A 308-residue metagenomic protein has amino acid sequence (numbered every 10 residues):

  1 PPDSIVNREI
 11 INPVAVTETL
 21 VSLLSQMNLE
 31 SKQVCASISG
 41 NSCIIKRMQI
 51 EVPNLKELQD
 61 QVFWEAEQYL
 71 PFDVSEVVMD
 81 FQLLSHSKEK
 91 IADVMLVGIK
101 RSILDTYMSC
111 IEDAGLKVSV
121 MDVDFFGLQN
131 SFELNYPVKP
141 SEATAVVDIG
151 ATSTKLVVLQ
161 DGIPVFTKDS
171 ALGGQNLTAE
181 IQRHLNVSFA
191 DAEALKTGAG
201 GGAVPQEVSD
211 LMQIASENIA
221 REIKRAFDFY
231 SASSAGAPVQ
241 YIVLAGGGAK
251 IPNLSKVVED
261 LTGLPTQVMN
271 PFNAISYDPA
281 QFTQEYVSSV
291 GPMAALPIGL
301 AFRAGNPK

Functional and structural regions predicted by a protein language model:
P1-I11, Q49-N54, I163-V187, G202: Short glycine-rich, Thr/Ser-proximal phosphate-binding strand/loop in the N-terminal lobe of ATP-dependent enzymes
P1-S25, L58, A203-L211, F282-V287: N-terminal phosphate-binding loop and adjacent alpha-helix
L20-Q33, A114, V187, K224-Y241: Phosphate/pyrophosphate-binding loops at sites that engage ATP/ADP/AMP, CoA/4′-phosphopantetheine, polyphosphate
Q33, S37-N135, Y241, P271-Y277 (+1 more regions): Active-site neighborhood for divalent-cation/phosphate handling
A36, S87-A194: Small-residue (GG/TT-enriched) beta-loop-alpha framework at ligand/catalytic clefts
A192-Y241, G248, L296: Adenine-nucleotide phosphate-binding core of ATP-dependent small-molecule kinases
A215, A237-Q267, P271-N273: Glycine-rich phosphate-binding loops at beta-strand->alpha-helix junctions
A249, Q267-K308: Glycine-rich phosphate-binding/hydrolytic loop that grips phosphoryl groups
